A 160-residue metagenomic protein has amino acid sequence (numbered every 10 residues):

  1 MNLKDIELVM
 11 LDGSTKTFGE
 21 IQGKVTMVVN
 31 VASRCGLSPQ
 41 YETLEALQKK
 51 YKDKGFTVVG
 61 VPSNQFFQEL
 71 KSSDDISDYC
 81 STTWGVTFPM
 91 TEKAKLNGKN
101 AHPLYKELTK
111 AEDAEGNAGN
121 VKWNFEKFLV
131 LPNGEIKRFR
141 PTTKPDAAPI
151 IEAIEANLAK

Functional and structural regions predicted by a protein language model:
M1-G19, P39, P103: N-terminal "domain-start" segment that seeds a small globular fold
K24-V25, R34, S38-V61, S81-W84: Conserved helix-turn-beta segment immediately C-terminal to the redox Cys motif in thioredoxin-like folds
A32-L44, S63-E69, G134, T142: Short, thiol/selenol-centered motifs that function as redox-active sites or metal-ligating centers
G55-S72, T87-G98: Thiol-based oxidoreductase modules, predominantly thioredoxin-like and allied folds used for disulfide exchange
S77-K122: Short, internal strand/loop/helix patches that form the active-site neighborhood or redox-interaction surface
K106, A111-K160: Thiol-/selenol-based redox modules, centered on thioredoxin-like and closely related oxidoreductase domains
